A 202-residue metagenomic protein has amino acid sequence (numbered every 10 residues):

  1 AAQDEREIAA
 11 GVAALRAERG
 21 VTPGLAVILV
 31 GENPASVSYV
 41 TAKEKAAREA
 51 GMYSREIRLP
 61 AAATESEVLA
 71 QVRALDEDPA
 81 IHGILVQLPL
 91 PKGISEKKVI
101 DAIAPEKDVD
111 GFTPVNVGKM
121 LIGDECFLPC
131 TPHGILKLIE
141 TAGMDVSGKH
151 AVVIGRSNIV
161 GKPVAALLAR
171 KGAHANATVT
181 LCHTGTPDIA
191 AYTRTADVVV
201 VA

Functional and structural regions predicted by a protein language model:
A1-E5, Y53-A62, E125-F127: Acidic/glycine-enriched edge-of-secondary-structure segments
A1-R19: Positively charged, low-complexity intrinsically disordered leader regions
T22-G31: Short beta-strand segments enriched in small/hydrophobic residues
L25, A47-A61, A175-L181: Short beta-strand elements in bilobed, periplasmic/extracellular small-molecule ligand-binding domains
V30-K45, C126-A202: Glycine-rich phosphate/diphosphate-binding loop of Rossmann-like nucleotide-binding domains
E67-P79: Short, well-structured alpha-helical segments in soluble
H82-G83, V198: Short, Asp-centered acidic motifs that coordinate Mg2+ and/or phosphate in catalytic or ligand-binding sites
G83-A151, I189-Y192: Anion-binding alpha/beta catalytic cores of soluble intermediary-metabolism enzymes, centered on
